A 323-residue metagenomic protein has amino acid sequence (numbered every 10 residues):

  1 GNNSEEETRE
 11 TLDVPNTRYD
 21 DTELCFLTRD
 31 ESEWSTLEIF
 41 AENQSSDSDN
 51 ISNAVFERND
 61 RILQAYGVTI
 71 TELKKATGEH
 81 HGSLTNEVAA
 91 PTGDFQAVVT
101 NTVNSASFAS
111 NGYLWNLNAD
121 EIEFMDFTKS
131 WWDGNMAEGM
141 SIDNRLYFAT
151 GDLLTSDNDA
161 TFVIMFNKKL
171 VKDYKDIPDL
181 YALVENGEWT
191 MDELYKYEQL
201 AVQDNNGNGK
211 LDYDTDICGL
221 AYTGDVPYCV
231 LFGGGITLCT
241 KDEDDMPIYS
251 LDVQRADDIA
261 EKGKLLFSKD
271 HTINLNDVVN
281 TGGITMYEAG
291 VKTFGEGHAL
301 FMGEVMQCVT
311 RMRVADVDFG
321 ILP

Functional and structural regions predicted by a protein language model:
G1-D21: Short, low-complexity disordered leader/linker segments with a strong preference for bacterial N-terminal type II
L27, T92-V98, T102, G139-I164 (+2 more regions): Extracytoplasmic/periplasmic solute-binding protein
S35-G67: Short, polar/charged alpha-helical segment
A65-S141: Extracytoplasmic "Venus flytrap"/periplasmic binding protein-like
K74-L84, E188-E193, N276-K292: Short helix-initiation/N-cap motifs at beta->coil->alpha
Q96-V99, G295, A299-E304: Paired acidic/hydrophobic, glycine-rich loop segments that form the ligand-binding mouth/hinge of periplasmic-binding
Y195-E198, C229-L231, I236-G283: Glycine-centered hinge/linker elements that transmit conformational signals in sensory and ligand-binding systems
M312-P323: Extracytoplasmic/periplasmic substrate-recognition and gating elements
